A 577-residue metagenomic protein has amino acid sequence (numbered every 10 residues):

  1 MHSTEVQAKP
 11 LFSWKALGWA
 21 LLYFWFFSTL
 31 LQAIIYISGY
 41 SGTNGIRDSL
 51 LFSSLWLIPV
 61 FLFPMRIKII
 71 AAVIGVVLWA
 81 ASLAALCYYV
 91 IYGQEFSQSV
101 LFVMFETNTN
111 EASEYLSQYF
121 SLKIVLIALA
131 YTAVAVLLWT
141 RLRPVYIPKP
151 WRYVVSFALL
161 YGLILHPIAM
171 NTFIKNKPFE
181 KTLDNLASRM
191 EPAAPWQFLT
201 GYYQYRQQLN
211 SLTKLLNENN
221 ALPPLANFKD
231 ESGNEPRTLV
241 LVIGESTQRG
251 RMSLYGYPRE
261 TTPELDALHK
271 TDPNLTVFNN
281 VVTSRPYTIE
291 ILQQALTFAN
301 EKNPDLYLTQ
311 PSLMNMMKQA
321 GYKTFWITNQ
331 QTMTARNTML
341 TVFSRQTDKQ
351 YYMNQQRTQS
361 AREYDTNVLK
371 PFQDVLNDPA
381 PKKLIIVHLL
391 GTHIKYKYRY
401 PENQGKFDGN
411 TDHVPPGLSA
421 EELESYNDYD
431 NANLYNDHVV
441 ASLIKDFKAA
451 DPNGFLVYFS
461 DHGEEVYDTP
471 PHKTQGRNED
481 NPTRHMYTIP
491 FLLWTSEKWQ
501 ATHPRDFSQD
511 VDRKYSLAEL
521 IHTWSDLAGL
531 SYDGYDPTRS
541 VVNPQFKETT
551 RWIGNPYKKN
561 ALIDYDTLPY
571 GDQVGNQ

Functional and structural regions predicted by a protein language model:
M1-M190: Transmembrane and membrane-interface helices of multi-pass, inner-membrane envelope-modifying transferases
H2, V6-L22, S38-G42, L62-I69 (+8 more regions): Membrane-interface soluble catalytic domains
Y40-T43, R189, E301-P304, Q356-Q359 (+5 more regions): Active-site rim elements
L57, K370-Q373, D412-L456: A long, amphipathic alpha-helix that forms part of the scaffold/cap immediately adjacent to metal-dependent active
P167-L241, S246-H413, T488, L517-K547: Active-site-proximal alpha/beta segments of enzymes that process anionic O-linked groups
G256-E260, P452-N453, V457-Q500: Histidine-centered active-site microenvironments of extracellular/periplasmic hydrolases and transferases
I386-H388, D430, N481-H485: A broadly used, surface-exposed interaction patch
N403-E424, K473, K498-P504: Flexible internal linker/loop segments at domain or repeat junctions
